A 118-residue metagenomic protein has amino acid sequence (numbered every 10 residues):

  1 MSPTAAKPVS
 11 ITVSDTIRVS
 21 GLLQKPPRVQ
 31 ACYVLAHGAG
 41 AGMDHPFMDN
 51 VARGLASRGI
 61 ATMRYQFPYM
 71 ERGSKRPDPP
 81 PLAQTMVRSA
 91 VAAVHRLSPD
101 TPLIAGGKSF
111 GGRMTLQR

Functional and structural regions predicted by a protein language model:
M1-A5: Basic/polar N-terminal segments that are highly enriched at the extreme N-terminus, encompassing both cleavable
P8-P102, Q117: Serine-hydrolase catalytic machinery in alpha/beta-hydrolase-like enzymes
G107-G111, T115: Gly/Ala-rich beta-loop-alpha elbow adjacent to hydrolase catalytic centers
